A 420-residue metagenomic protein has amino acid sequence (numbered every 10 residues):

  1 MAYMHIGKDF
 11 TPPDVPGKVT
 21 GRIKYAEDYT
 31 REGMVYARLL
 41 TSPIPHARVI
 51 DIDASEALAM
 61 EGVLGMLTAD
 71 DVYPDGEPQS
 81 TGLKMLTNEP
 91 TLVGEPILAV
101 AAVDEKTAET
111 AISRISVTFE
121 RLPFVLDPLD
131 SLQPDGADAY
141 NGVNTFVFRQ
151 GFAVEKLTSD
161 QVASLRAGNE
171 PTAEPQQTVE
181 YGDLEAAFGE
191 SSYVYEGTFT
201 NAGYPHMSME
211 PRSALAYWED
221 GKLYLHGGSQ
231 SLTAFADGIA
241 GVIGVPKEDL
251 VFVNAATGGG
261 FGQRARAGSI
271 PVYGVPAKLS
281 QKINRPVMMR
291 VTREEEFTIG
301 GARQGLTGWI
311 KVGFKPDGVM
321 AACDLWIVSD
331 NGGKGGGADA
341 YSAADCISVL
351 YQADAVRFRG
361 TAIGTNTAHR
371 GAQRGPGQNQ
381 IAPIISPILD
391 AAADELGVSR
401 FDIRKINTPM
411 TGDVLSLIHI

Functional and structural regions predicted by a protein language model:
M1-L417: Structural alpha/beta core scaffold segments of enzyme domains
